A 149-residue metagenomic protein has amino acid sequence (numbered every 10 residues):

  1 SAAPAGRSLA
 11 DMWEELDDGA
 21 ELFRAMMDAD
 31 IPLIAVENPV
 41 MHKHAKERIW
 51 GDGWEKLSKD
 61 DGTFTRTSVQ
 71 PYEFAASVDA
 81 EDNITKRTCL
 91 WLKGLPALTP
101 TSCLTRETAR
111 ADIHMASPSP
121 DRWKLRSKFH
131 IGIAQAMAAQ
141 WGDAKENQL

Functional and structural regions predicted by a protein language model:
S1-L149: Conserved active-site and SAM-binding loop architecture of S-adenosyl-L-methionine-dependent nucleic-acid
